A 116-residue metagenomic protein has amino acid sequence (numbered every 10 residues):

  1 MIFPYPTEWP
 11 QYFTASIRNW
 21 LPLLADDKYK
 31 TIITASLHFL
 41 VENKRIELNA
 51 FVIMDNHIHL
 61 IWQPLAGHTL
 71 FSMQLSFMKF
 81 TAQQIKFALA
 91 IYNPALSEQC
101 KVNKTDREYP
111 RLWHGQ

Functional and structural regions predicted by a protein language model:
M1-Q116: Short catalytic/metal-binding and nucleic-acid-binding patches
